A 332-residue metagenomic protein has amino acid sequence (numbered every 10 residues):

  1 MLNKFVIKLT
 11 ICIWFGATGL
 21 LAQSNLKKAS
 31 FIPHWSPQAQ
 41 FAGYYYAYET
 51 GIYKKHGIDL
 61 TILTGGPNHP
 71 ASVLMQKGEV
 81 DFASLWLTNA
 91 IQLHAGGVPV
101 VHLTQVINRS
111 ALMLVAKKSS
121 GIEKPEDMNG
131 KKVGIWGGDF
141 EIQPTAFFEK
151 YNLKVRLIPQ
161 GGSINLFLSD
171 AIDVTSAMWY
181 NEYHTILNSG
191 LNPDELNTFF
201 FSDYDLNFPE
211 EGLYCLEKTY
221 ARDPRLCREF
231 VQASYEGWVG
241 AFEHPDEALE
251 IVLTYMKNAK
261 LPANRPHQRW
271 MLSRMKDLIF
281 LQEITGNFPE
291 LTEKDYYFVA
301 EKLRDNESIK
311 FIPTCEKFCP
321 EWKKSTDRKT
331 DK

Functional and structural regions predicted by a protein language model:
M1-L9: Bacterial N-terminal signal peptides that target proteins for export
K8-G19: Bacterial N-terminal signal peptides
S24-Q160, I164-Y180, N207: Short, glycine-/small- and polar/acidic-enriched structural segments that line small-molecule recognition paths
T61, H69, F199-F201, P266-S273 (+1 more regions): Short linear loop/turn motifs
T88-N89, G162-L261: Pocket-lining segment of extracytoplasmic ligand-binding domains
K154-L157, P193-N197, N258-R274, I309-E316: Short, surface-exposed acidic
R222-N306: Secondary-structure end/capping motifs
D295-K332: Conserved C-terminal helix/tail region of periplasmic/extracytoplasmic solute-binding proteins
